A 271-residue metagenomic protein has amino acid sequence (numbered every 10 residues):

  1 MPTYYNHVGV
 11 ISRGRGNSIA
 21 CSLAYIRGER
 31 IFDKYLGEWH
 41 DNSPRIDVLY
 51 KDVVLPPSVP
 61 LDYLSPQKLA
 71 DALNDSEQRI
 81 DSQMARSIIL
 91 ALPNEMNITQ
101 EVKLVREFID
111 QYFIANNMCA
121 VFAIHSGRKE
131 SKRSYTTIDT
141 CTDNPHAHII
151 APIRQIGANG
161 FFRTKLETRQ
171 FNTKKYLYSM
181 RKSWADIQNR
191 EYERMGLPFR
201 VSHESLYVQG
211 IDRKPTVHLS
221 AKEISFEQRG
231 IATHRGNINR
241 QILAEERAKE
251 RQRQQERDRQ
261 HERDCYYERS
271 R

Functional and structural regions predicted by a protein language model:
M1-R271: N-terminal nicking endonuclease/strand-transfer module with a His-rich metal-binding environment and a catalytic Tyr
